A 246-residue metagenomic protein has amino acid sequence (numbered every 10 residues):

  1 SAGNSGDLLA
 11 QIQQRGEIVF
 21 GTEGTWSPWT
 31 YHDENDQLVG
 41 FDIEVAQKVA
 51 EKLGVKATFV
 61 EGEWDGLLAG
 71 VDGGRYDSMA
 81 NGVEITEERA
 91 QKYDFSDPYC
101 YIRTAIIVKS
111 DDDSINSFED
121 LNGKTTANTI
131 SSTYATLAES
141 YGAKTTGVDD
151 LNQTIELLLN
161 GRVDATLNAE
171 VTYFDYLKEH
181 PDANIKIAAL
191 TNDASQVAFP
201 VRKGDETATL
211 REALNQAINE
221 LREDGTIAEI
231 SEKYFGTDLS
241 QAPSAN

Functional and structural regions predicted by a protein language model:
A2-N81: Extracytoplasmic small-molecule ligand-binding "clamshell" domains of the periplasmic binding protein/Venus flytrap
G3-N4, T133-D149, I185-A189, N215-N246: Ligand-binding clefts/hinges and TM-proximal coupling segments of bilobed small-molecule sensing domains
Q11, K109-T125: Flexible hinge/capping segments at coil-to-helix
G16-T22, F118-I130: Short loop->beta-strand "edge-of-pocket" segments that line small-molecule binding or catalytic clefts across diverse
I43, F59-A69, D113, I130-S132 (+2 more regions): Short helix-initiation/N-cap motifs at beta->coil->alpha
I43-K52, S132, Q196-D238: Extended ligand-binding regions for polar small-molecule ligands
G66, V83-Q91, L137-S140, D164-A194: A ligand-binding cleft/hinge motif common to bilobed small-molecule-binding domains
Y101-V108, F174-Q216, T237-N246: Periplasmic-binding protein-like
